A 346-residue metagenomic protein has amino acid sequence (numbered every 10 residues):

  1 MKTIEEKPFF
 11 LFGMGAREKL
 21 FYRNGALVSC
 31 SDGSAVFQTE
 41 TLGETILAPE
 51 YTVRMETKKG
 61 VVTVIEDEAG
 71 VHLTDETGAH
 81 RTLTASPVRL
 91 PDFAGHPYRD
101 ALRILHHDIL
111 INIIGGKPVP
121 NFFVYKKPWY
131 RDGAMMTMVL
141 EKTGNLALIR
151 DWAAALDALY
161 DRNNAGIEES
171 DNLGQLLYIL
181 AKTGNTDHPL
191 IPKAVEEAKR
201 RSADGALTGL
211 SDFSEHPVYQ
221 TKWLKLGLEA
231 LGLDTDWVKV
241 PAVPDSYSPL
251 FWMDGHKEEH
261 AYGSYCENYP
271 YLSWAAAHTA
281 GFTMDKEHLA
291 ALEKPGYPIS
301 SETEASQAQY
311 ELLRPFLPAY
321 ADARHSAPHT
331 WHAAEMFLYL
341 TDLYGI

Functional and structural regions predicted by a protein language model:
M1-P128: Low-complexity, Ser/Thr/Pro/Gly-enriched N-terminal "stalk/linker" regions
I4-F10, M14-A16, V240-I346: Non-catalytic carbohydrate-binding regions of carbohydrate-active enzymes
T63-V64, H72-E76, A147, P189 (+5 more regions): Polar/charged alpha-helical tracts
S86-D92, D132-N145, Q175-H188, W223-D234 (+3 more regions): Well-ordered alpha-helical scaffold segments within catalytic/enzyme domains
P91-H107, T137-A147, G184-V195, E302-Q307: An acidic intrinsically disordered interaction segment
K127-A134, L140-T235, V240: Aromatic-rich carbohydrate-recognition surfaces in CAZymes
